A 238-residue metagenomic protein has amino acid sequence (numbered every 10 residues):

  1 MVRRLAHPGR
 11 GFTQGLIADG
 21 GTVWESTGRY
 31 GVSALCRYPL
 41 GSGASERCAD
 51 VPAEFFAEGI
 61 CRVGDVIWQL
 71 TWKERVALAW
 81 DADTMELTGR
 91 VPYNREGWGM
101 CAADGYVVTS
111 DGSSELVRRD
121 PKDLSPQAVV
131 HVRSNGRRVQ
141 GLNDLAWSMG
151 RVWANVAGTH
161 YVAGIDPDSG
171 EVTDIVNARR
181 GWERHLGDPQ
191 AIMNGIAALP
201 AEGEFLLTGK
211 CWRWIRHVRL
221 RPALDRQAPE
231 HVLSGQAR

Functional and structural regions predicted by a protein language model:
M1-H7, A44-V51, M85-V91, A128-R137 (+2 more regions): A short beta-strand motif characteristic of beta-propeller blades
V2-A34, A49-C61, W98-G99, G209-R216: Beta-strand-rich domains and repeat architectures in extracellular enzymes and scaffolds, especially beta-propellers
G9-G20, A53-V63, Y93-S110, G136-G150 (+2 more regions): Beta-rich, blade/repeat-based domains predominating in secreted/periplasmic proteins but also intracellular
W24-Y30, I67-E74, V107-S113, A154-G158 (+1 more regions): Conserved beta-strand positions in repeat-built beta-propeller and related beta-rich domains
Y38-G43, D81-M85, D120-L124, D166-G170 (+1 more regions): Short loop/turn segments that connect beta-strands within beta-propeller blades
S42-G99: Blade-loop segments of beta-propeller domains
A77-N135: Hydrophobic, well-structured mid-protein blocks that either form specific transmembrane helices
G195-L233, R238: Blade-level signature of beta-propeller repeat domains, shared across WD40, Kelch, NHL, RCC1 and BNR/Asp-box propellers
